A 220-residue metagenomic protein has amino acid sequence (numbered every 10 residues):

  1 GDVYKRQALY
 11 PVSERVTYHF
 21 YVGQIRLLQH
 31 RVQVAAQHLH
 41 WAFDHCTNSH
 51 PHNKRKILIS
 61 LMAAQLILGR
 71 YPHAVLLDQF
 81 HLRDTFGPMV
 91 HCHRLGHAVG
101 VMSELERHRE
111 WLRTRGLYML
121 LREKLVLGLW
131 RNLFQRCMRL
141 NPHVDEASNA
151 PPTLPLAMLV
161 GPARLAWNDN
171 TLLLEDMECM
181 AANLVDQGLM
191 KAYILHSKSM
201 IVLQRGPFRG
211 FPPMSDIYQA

Functional and structural regions predicted by a protein language model:
G1-Y4: Short, small-residue-biased leader/transition segments that mark boundaries at the very start of proteins
L9-V16, R55: Start-of-helix signal in alpha-solenoid helical-repeat scaffolds, especially tetratricopeptide repeats
V22-N168, K191: Alpha-helical scaffold segments of alpha-solenoid architecture
N170-D186: Short amphipathic alpha-helical interaction segments
V185-H196: A short, conserved structural fragment
S197-R205: Minor-groove-contacting beta-hairpin "wing" of winged helix-turn-helix DNA-binding domains
G206-A220: Short, amphipathic alpha-helical interaction segments positioned at domain boundaries
